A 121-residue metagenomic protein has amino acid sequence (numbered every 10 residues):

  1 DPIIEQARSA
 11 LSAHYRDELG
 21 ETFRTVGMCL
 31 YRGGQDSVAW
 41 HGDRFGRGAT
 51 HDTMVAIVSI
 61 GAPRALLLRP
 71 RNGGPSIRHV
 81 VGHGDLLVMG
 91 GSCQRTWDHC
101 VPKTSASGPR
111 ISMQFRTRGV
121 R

Functional and structural regions predicted by a protein language model:
D1-R121: Non-heme Fe(II) oxygenase metal-center motifs and adjacent flexible, charged/small-residue loops
